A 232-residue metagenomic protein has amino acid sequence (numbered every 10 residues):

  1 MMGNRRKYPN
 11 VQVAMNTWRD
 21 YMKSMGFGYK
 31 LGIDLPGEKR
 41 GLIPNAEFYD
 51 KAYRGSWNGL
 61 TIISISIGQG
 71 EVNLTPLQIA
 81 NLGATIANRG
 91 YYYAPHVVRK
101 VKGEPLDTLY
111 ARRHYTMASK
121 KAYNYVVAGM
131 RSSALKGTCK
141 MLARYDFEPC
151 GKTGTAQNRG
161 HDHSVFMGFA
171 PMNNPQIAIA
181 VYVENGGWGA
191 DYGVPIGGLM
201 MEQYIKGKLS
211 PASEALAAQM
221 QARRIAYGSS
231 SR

Functional and structural regions predicted by a protein language model:
M1-G189, R224-R232: Beta-lactam-recognizing serine transpeptidase/beta-lactamase-like catalytic domain environment
P105-H114, I196-R232: Short, gly/Ser/Thr-rich active-site loops of penicillin-recognizing serine hydrolases
